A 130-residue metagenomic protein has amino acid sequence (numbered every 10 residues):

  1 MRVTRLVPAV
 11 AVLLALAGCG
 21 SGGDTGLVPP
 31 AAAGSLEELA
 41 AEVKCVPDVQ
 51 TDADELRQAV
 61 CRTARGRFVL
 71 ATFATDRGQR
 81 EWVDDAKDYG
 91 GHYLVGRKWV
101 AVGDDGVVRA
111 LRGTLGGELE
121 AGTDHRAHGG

Functional and structural regions predicted by a protein language model:
M1-A9: Bacterial N-terminal signal peptides that target proteins for export
A15-G18: C-terminal motif of bacterial Sec signal peptides marking the signal peptidase cleavage site
G23-G78, T123-G130: Extracytoplasmic low-complexity, Pro/Thr/Ser/Ala/Gly-rich segments that lie immediately after a secretion/anchoring
A64-G130: Extracytosolic low-complexity repeat regions of secreted or lipid-anchored proteins
